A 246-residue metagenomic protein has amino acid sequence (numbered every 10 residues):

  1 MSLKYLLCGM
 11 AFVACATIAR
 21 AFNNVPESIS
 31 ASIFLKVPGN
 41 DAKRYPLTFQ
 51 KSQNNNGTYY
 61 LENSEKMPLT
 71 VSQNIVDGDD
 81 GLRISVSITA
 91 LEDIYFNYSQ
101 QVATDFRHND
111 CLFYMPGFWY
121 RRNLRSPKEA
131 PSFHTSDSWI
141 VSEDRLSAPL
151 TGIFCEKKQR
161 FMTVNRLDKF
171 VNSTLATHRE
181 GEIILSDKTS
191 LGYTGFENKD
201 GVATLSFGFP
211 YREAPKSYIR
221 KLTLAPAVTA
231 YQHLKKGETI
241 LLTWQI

Functional and structural regions predicted by a protein language model:
M1-K4, S99-Q101: Composition- and surface-driven signal marking solvent-exposed, interaction-prone regions in large proteins
L3-V13: Sec-dependent N-terminal signal peptides
A19-A21: Boundary at the C-terminal end of the N-terminal hydrophobic targeting segment
N23-K236: Beta-strand/loop-rich accessory regions of lumenal/periplasmic or secreted enzymes, predominantly carbohydrate-active
Q232-I246: Short Pro-Gly-centered flexible turn/kink motifs
